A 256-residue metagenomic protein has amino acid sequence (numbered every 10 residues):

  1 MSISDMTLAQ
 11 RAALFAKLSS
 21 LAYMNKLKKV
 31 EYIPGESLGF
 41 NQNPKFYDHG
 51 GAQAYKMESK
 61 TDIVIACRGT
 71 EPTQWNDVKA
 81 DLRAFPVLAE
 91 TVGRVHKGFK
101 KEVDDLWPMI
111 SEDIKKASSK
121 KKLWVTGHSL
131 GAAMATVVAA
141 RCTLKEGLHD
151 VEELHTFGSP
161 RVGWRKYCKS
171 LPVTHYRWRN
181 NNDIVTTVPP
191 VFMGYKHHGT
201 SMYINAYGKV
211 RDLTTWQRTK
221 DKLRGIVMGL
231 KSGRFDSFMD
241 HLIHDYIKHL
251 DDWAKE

Functional and structural regions predicted by a protein language model:
M1-T126, L130-E256: Non-catalytic, mobile gating and regulatory segments of ester bond hydrolases
